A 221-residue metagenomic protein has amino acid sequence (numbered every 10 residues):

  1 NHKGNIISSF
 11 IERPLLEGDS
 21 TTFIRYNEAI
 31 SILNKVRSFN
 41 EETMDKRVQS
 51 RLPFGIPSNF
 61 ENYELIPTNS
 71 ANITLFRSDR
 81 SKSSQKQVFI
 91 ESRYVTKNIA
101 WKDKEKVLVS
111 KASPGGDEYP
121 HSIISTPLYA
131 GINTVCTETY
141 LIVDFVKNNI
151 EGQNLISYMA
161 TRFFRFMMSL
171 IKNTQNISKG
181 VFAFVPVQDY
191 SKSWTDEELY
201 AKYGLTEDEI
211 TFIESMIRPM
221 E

Functional and structural regions predicted by a protein language model:
N1-F212: C-terminal substrate-recognition regions of SAM-dependent nucleic acid methyltransferases
T211-E221: Short, amphipathic C-terminal "tail helix"
